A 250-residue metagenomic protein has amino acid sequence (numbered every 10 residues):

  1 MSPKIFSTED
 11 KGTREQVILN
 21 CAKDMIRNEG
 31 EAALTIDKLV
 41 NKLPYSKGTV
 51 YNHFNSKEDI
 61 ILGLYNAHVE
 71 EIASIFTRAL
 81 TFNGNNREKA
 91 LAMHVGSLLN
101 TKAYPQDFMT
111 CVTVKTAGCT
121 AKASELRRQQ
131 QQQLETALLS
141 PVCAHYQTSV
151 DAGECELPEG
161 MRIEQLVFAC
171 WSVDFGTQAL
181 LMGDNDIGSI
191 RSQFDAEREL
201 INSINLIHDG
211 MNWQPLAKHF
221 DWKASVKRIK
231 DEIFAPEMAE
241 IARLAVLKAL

Functional and structural regions predicted by a protein language model:
M1-E29, A33-K42, D59: Basic, helix-initiating cap at the start of DNA-binding domains
S2, S140, A144-D151, G176-L250: C-terminal peripheral helix-coil segments that are non-catalytic and often amphipathic
R14-A22, L39, L64-I72, F76 (+1 more regions): Generic hydrophobic, amphipathic alpha-helix propensity
L43-F54: Short hydrophobic/aromatic patch on the recognition helix
G63, T77-D107, Q129, I163 (+1 more regions): Hydrophobic alpha-helical connector segments
A73-T77, T120-E154, I163-A179, F194-N205: Amphipathic alpha-helical packing segments from all-alpha helical-bundle domains
A103-L126, A179-G183: Amphipathic alpha-helical segments used for helix-helix packing
